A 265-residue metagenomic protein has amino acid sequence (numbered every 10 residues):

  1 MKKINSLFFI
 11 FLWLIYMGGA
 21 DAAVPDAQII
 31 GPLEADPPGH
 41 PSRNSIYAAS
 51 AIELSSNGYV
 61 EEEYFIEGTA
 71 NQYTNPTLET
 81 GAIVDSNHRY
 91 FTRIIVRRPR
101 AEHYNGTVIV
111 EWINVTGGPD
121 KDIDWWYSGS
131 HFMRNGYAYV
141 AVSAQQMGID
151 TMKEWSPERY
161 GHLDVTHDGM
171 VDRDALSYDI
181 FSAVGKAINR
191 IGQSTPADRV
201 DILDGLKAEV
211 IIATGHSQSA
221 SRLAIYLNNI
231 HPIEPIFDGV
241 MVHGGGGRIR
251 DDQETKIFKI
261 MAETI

Functional and structural regions predicted by a protein language model:
M1-F8: Bacterial N-terminal signal peptides that target proteins for export
F8-Y16: Bacterial N-terminal signal peptides
A22-Y127, H231: Catalytic-loop region of hydrolases
Y59-A70, F91, G106-I188: Active-site machinery of serine-nucleophile hydrolases
H103-Y104, T166-S217, N228: Gly/Ser-rich "nucleophile elbow"/oxyanion-hole loop immediately N-terminal to the catalytic nucleophile in hydrolases
A220-P232: Short glycine-enriched nucleophile-adjacent loop and the immediately C-terminal alpha-helix near the catalytic center
E234-G245: A conserved short beta-strand
G244-I265: The feature captures the conserved acid-bearing segment of alpha/beta-hydrolase catalytic domains
